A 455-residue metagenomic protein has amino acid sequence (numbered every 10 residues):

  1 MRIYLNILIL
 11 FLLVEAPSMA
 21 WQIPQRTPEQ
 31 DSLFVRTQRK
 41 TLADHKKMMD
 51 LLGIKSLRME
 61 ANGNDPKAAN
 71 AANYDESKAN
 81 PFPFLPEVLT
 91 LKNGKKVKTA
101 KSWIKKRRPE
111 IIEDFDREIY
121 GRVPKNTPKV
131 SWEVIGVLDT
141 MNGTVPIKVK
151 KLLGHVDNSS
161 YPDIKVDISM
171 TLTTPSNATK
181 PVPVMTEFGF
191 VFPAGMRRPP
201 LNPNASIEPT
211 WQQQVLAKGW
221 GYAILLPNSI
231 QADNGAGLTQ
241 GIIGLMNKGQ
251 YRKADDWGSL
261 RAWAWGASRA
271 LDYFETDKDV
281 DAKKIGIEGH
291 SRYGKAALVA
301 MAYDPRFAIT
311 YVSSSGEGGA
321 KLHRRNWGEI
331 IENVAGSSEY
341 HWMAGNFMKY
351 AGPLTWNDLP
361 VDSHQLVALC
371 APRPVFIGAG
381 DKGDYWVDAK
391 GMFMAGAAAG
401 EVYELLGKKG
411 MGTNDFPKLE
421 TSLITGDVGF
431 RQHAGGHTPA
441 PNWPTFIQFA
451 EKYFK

Functional and structural regions predicted by a protein language model:
M1-Q25: Bacterial Sec-dependent N-terminal signal peptides
Q22-G121: N-terminal pre-domain segments of enzymes
R122-V184: N-terminal cap/lid segment of alpha/beta-hydrolase-fold proteins
K180-D281, G316-R325: Cap/lid segment of the alpha/beta-hydrolase catalytic domain
F192, M196-P200, R269-I330, E339 (+2 more regions): Primarily recognizes the serine-hydrolase "nucleophile elbow" in alpha/beta-hydrolase and SGNH/GDSL folds
I309-L366, D388, M392-T413: Mobile cap/lid helix-loop segments that gate and shape the active-site cleft of serine hydrolases
W342, K390, G396-K455: C-terminal catalytic histidine-bearing segment of alpha/beta-hydrolase fold enzymes
A371-A389, H433-G435: Conserved strand-to-loop "acid loop" that flanks and positions the catalytic carboxylate
